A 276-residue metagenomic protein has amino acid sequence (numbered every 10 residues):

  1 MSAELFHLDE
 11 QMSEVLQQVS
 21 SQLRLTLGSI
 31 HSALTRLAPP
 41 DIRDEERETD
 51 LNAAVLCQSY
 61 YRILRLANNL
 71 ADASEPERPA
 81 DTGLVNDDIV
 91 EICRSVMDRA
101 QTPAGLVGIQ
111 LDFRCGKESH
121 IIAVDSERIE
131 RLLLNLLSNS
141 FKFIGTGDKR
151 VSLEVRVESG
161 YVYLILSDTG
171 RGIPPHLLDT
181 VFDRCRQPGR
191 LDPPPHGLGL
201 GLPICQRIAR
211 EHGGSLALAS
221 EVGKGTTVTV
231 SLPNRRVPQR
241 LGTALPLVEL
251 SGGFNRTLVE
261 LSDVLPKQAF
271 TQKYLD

Functional and structural regions predicted by a protein language model:
V55-I63: Short alpha-helical segment of the dimerization/phosphotransfer core of two-component systems
E77-G83, I121-V124: Conserved micro-motifs of the catalytic ATP-binding
V85, G105, Q110-H120: Conserved catalytic submotifs in the C-terminal HATPase_c
R150-G160: Short beta-strand/loop element within the Bergerat-fold HATPase_c
I173-C185: Short conserved segment of the HATPase_c
G201, C205: Short alpha-helical Gxxx[C/S/T] motif in the catalytic ATP-binding
